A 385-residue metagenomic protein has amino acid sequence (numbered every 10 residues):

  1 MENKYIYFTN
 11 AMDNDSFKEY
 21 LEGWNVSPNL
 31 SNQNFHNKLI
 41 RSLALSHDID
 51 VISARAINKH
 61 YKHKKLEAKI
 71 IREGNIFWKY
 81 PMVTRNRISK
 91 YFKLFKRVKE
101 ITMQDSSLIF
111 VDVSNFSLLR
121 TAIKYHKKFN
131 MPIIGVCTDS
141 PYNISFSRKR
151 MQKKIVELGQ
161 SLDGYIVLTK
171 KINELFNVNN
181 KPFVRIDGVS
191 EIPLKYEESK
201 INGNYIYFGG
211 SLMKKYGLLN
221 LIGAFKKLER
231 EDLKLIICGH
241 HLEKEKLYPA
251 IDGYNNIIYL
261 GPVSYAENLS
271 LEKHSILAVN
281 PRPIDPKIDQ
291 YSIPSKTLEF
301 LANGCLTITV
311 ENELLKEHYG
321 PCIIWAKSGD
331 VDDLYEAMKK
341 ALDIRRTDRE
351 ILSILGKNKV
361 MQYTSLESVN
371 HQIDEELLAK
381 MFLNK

Functional and structural regions predicted by a protein language model:
I6-F8, I166, E197-F225, L235-I237: Conserved donor-binding/catalytic core segment of Leloir-type glycosyltransferases
F35, Y142, V156, Q160-Y196: Donor nucleotide-sugar binding/catalytic pocket of nucleotide-sugar-dependent glycosyltransferases
H36-R41, K99, S117-R120, K124-F129 (+2 more regions): Membrane-proximal helix-turn-helix segments that form the acceptor-binding/catalytic region of lipid-linked
S46, D187, D343-A379: A charged, aromatic-enriched C-terminal amphipathic alpha-helix characteristic of glycosyltransferases across folds
G209, K234-L247, G261: Glycosyltransferase donor-sugar binding loop
Y216, A266-S270, N280-E299, T309-H318: Nucleotide-sugar-dependent
K246-E272, L277: Nucleotide-activated donor-binding/catalytic signature segment of Leloir-type glycosyltransferases, i.e., the conserved
I323-D332, K340-R346: Conserved acidic donor-binding segment of nucleotide-sugar-dependent glycosyltransferases
